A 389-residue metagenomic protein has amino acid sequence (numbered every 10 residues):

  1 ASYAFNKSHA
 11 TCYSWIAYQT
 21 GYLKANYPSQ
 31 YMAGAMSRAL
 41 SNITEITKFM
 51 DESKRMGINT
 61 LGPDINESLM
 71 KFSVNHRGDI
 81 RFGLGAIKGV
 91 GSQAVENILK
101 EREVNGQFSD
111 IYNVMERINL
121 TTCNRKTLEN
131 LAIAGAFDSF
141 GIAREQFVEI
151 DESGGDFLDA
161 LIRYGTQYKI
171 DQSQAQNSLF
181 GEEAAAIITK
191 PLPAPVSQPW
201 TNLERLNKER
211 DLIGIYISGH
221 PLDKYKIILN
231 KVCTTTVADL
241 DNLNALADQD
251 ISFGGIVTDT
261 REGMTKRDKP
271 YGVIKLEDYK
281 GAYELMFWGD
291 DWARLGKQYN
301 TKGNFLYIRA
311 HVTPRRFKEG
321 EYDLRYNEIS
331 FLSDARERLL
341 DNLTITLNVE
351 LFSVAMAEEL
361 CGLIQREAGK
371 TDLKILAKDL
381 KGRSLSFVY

Functional and structural regions predicted by a protein language model:
A1-Y389: Noncatalytic, beta-rich nucleic-acid-contacting surfaces in large DNA/RNA-processing enzymes
